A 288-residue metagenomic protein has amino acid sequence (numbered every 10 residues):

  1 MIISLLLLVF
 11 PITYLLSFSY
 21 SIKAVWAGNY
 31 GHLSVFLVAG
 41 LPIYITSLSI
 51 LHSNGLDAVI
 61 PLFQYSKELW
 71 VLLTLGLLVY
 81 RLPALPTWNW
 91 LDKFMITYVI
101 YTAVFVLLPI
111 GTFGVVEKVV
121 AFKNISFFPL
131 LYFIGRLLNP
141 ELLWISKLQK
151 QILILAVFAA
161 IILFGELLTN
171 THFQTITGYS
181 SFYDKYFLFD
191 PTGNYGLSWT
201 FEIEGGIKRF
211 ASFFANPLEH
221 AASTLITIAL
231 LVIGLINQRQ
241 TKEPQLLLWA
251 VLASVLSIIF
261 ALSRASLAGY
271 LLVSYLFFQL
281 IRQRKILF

Functional and structural regions predicted by a protein language model:
L7-S17, I43, I60-V79, F122-L130 (+2 more regions): Membrane-embedded alpha-helical segments of multi-pass membrane proteins, especially the transmembrane helices
F10-A24, V71-L85, F105-L168: Transmembrane alpha-helical segments and their membrane-water interfaces
I22-H32, V79-F94, I233-W249, Q283-L287: Membrane-interface helix-loop-helix junctions at transmembrane boundaries of multi-pass membrane enzymes, predominantly
W26-A39, T87-Y101, G135-L167, T171 (+1 more regions): Interfacial loop-to-transmembrane-helix boundary motif in multi-pass membrane proteins
Y30-H52, A58, L62-P129: N-terminal hydrophobic segments of proteins, predominantly signal-anchor/transmembrane helices of inner/organellar
S53, P83, I110-G114, P140 (+5 more regions): Transmembrane helix-loop junctions in multipass membrane proteins, especially transporters and channels
A103-V106, L130, Q149-F173, F187-L262 (+1 more regions): Alpha-helical transmembrane segments of multi-pass inner-membrane proteins
L153, L287-F288: Signature aromatic-anchored transmembrane alpha helix within multi-pass, membrane-resident enzymes that catalyze glycan
